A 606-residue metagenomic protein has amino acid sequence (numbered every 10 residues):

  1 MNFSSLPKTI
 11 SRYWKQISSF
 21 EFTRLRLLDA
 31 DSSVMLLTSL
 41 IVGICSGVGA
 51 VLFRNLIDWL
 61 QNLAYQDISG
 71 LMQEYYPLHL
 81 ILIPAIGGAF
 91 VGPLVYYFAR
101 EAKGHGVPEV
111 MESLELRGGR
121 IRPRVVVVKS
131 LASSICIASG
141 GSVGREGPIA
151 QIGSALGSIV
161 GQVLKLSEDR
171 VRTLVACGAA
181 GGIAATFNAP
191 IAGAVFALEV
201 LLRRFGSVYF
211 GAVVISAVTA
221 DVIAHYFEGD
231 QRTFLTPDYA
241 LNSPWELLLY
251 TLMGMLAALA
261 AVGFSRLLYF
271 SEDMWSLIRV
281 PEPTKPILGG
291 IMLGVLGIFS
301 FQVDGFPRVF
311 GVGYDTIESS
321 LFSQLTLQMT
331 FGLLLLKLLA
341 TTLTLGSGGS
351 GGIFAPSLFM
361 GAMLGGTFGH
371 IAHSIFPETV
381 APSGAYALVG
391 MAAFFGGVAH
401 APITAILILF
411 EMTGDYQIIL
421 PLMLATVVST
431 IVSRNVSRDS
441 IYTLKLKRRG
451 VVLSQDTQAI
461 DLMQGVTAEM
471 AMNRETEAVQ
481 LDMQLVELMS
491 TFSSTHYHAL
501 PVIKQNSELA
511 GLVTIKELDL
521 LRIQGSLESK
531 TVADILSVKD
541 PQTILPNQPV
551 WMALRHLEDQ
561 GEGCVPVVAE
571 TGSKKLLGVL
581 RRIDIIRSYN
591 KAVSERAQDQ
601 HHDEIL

Functional and structural regions predicted by a protein language model:
M1-G465, E469-M470, R474-E475, V479-T491 (+4 more regions): Alpha-helical transmembrane segments and immediately membrane-proximal extracytoplasmic
M1-R12, E570-T571, D599-L606: Short, intrinsically disordered terminal tails adjacent to the first/last structured region
L407, A510-L518, L577-I585: Short hydrophobic beta-strand motif reused across regulatory alpha/beta modules
V466, M483, V513, K530 (+2 more regions): Short beta-to-alpha loop/turn elements within the nucleotide-binding domains of ABC transporters
E469, E528-A533: Acidic/proline- and glycine-rich, intrinsically disordered low-complexity segments that serve as regulatory linkers
V479-H496, I503-K504, R522-G525, T543-E570 (+2 more regions): The conserved cystathionine-beta-synthase
Q505-E508, T571-K575: Flexible loop/coil segments at beta-strand boundaries within sensory signal-transduction domains
V532-Q542, A597-L606: Short, solvent-exposed cationic patches
